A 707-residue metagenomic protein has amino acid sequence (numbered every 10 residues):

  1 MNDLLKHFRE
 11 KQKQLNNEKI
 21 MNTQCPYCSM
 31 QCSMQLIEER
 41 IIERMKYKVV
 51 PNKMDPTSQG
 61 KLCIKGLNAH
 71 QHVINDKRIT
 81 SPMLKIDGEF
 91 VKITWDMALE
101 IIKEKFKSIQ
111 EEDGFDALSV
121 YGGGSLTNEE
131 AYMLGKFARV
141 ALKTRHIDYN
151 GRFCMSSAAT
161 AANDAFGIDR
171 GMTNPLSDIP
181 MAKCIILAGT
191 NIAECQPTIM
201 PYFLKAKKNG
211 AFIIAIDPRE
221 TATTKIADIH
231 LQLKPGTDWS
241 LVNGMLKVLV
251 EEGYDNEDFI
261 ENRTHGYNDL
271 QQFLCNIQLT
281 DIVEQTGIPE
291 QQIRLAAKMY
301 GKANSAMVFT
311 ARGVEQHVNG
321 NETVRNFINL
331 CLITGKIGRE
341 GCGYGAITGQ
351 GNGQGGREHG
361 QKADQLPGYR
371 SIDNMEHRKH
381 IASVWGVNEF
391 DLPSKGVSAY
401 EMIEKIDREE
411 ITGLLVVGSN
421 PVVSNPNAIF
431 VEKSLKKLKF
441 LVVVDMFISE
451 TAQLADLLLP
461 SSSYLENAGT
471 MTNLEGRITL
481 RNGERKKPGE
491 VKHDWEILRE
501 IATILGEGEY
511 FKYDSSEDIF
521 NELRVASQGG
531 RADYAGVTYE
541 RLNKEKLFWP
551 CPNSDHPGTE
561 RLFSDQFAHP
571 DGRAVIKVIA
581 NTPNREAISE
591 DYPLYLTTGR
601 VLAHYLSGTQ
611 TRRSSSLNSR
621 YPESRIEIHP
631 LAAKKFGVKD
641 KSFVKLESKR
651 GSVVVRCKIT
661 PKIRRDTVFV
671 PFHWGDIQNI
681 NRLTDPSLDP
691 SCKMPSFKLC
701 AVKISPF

Functional and structural regions predicted by a protein language model:
M1-E252, N262, L270, P289-E290 (+6 more regions): N-terminal export/assembly segments and adjacent metallocofactor-ligating motifs of anaerobic energy-metabolism
G88-K92, E252-E290, P367-D391, R485-P557 (+4 more regions): N-terminal leader/propeptide and maturation segments of large enzyme subunits in energy/redox metabolism and hydrolases
I192-P201, N420-F430, G469-T472: Glycine/threonine-rich flexible loop motifs
I199-N209, N427-L438: Catalytic-core regions built around general acid/base machinery
R219-A222, F447-N482: Flexible glycine/proline-rich, aromatic-decorated loop/lid segments
Y300-M402, E475, L505, E509 (+3 more regions): A glycine-rich, hydrophobic/aromatic-adjacent loop/helix-cap motif
R357-A363, D518-S616: Long, low-complexity segments enriched in small/aliphatic residues
P488-E490, D494-E545, D591, S607 (+2 more regions): Long, contiguous, secondary-structure-rich segments that constitute the structural scaffold of globular domains
